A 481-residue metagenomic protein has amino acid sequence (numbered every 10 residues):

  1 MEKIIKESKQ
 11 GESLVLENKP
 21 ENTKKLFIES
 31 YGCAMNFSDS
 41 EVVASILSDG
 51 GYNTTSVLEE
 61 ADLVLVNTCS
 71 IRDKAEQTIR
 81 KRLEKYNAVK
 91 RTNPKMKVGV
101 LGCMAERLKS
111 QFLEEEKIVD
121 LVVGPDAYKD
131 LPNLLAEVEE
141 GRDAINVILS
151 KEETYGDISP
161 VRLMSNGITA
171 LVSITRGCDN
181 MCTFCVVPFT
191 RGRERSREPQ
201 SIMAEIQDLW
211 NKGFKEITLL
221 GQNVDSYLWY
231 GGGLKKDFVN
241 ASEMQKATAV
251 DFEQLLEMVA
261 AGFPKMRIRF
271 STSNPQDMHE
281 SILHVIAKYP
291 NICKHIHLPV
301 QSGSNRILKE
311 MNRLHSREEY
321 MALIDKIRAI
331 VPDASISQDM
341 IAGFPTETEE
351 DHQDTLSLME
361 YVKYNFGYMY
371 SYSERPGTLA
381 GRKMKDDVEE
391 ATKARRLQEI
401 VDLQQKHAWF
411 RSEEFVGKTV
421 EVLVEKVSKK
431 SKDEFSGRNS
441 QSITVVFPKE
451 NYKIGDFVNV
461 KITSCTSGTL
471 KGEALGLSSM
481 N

Functional and structural regions predicted by a protein language model:
M1-Y227, D251, E318-A329, Q353-Y361 (+3 more regions): Proteins enriched for Cys/Gly/acidic motifs involved in redox and nucleic-acid/cofactor modification
E12, A380-N481: Terminal RNA-binding accessory module
E29, L101, L220-Q222, S271-S273 (+7 more regions): Generic beta-strand/beta-sheet core signal
S30, E310, G367, F447-P448: Thr-Gly-centered strand-to-loop micro-motif
V98-G102, R107, N211-E350, E360: Conserved SAM/AdoMet-binding glycine-rich loop
M164-I168, C178-N180, I292, S302 (+5 more regions): Short flexible coil/turn linkers enriched for glycine and charged/polar residues that connect secondary-structure
C182, I202, L219, F270 (+6 more regions): Conserved, mostly hydrophobic/aromatic
V186, G233-S242, G381-D386: Short glycine/proline- and charge-enriched loop/turn segments that cap or connect secondary-structure elements
